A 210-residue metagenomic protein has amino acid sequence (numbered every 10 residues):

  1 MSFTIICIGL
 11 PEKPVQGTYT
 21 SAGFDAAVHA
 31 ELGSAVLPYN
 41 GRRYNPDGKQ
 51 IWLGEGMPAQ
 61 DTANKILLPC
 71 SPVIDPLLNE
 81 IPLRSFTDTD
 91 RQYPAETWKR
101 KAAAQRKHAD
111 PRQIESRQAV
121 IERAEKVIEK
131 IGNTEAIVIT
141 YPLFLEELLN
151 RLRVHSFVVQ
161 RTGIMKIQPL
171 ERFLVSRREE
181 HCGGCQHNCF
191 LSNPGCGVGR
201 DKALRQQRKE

Functional and structural regions predicted by a protein language model:
M1-L77, W98-A124: Active-site-proximal alpha-helix that buttresses catalytic centers in soluble enzyme cores
F3-T4, K49, K130-L143: Generic beta-sheet signal
P11, F144-L145: Short active-site segment of divalent metal-dependent hydrolases/proteases that encodes the spacing between
G17, L77-Q92: Signature for phosphate-centric chemistry
G23, V154-H181: Domain-level recognition of soluble alpha/beta enzyme cores, biased toward histidine phosphatases/phosphomutases
K65, P69, K130, R151-H155: Active-site catalytic microenvironments for nucleophilic, acid-base chemistry
R91-K107, E179-N188: A polyampholytic, Gly/Pro-enriched intrinsically disordered region
C182-R205: Cysteine-cluster motifs in flexible loop/terminal segments that predominantly coordinate metals
